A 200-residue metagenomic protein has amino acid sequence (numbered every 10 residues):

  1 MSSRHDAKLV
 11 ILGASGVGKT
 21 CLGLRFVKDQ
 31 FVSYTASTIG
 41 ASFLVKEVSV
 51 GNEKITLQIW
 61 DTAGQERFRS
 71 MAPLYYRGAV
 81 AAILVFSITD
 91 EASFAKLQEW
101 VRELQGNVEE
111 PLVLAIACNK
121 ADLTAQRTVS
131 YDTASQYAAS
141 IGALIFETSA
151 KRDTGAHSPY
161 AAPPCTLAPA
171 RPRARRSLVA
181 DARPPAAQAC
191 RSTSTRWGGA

Functional and structural regions predicted by a protein language model:
M1-A200: TRAFAC-class small GTPase G-domain
